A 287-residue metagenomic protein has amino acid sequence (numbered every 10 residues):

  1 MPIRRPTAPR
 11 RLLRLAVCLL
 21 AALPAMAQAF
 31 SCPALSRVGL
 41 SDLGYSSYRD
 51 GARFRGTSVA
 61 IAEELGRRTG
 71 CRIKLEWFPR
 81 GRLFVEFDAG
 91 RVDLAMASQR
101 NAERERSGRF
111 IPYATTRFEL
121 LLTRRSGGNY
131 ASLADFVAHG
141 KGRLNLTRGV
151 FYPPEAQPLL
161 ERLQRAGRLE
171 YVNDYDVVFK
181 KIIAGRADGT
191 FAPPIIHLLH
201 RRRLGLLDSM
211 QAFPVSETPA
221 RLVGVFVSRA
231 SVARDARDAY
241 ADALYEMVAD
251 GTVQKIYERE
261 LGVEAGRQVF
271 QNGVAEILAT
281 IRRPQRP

Functional and structural regions predicted by a protein language model:
F30-R106, Y171, Y240, D250 (+1 more regions): Extracytoplasmic small-molecule ligand-binding "clamshell" domains of the periplasmic binding protein/Venus flytrap
C32-S47, L133-Y152: Short loop->beta-strand "edge-of-pocket" segments that line small-molecule binding or catalytic clefts across diverse
L40-L43, T115-E119, L204-A241, V263-P284: Periplasmic-binding protein-like
G56-R68, S126-G127, A134-R143, V225-E264: Extended ligand-binding regions for polar small-molecule ligands
A62-T69, V137-G140, G149-N173, F179 (+1 more regions): Ligand-binding cleft/hinge of the Venus flytrap
E63, L75-A138, R148-Y152, V215-E217 (+1 more regions): Acidic, polar ligand-binding/catalytic clefts
R68, G81-D93, D135, Y175-L199 (+1 more regions): Short helices/loops that flank or line small-molecule/ion binding pockets
R72, G149-Q164, L244-P287: Ligand-binding clefts/hinges and TM-proximal coupling segments of bilobed small-molecule sensing domains
